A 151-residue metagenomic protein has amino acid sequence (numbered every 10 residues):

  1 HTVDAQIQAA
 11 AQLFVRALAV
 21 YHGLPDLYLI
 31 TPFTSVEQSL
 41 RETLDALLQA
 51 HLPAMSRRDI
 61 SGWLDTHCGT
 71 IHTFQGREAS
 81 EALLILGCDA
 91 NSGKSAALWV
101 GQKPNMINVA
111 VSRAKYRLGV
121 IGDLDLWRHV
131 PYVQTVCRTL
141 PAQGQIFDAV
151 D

Functional and structural regions predicted by a protein language model:
H1-Q49, M55: Conserved helicase/translocase motor-coupling segment
Q6, A10, H67, K103-M106: Amphipathic coiled-coil/heptad-repeat helices and related helical stalk/stem segments that mediate oligomerization
F14-L18, D26, G69-T73, M106-N108: Generic recognition of flexible, low-complexity loop/linker segments
F33-S35, H67-F74: Conserved helicase motor
S35-L40, L47, Q75-R77, A90-G93 (+1 more regions): Flexible loop/turn segments at secondary-structure boundaries
L47-T70: Conserved RecA-like helicase motor-core motifs
G69, R77-A90, V109, R117-V120: A short beta-strand element within the Helicase C-terminal
N91-D151: Helicase C-terminal subdomain and adjacent C-terminal extension
